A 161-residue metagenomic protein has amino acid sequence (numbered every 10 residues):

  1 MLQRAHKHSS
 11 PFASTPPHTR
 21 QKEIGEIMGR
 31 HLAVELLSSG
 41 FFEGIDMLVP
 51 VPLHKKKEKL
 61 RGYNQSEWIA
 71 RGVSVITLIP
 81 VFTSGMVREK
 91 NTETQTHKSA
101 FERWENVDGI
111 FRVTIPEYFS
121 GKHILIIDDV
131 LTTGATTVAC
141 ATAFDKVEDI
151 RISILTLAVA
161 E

Functional and structural regions predicted by a protein language model:
M1-M47, H54-R71, V75-L78, F82-H123 (+1 more regions): Active-site-facing substrate-recognition patch
L125, A135-E161: PRPP-dependent phosphoribosyltransferase catalytic core
